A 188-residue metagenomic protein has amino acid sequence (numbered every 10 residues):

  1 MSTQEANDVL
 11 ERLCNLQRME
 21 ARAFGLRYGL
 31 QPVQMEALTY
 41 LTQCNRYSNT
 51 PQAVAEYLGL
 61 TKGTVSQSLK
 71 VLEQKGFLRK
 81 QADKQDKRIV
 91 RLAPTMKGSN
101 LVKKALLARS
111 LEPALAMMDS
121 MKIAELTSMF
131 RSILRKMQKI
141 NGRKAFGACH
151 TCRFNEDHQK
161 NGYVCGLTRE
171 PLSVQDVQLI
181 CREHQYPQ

Functional and structural regions predicted by a protein language model:
M1-Y28: N-terminal leader segment of winged-helix/HTH proteins
E5, V9, E36-Y40, N100 (+1 more regions): Pre-recognition alpha-helix immediately N-terminal to the DNA-recognition helix within helix-turn-helix or winged-helix
E20-Q31, E112-M121: Short amphipathic alpha-helical boundary/capping segments
R22-T61: N-terminal helix-turn-helix DNA-binding core of bacterial DNA-binding proteins
Y47-I89: Canonical helix-turn-helix DNA-binding module
V71-I123: Charged, amphipathic alpha-helical coiled-coil/dimerization segments
L107-G147, T151-R153: Terminal interaction helix/tail motif
N155-Q188: Long, low-complexity, charge-rich intrinsically disordered regions
